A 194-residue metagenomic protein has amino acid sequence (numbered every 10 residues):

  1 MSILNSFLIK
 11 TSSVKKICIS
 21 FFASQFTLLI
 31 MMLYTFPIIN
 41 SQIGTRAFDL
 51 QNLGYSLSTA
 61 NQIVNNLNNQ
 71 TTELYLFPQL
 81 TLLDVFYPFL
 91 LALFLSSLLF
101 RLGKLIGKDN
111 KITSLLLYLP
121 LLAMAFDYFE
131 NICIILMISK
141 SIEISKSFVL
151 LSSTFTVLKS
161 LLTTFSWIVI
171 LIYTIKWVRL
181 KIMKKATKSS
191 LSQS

Functional and structural regions predicted by a protein language model:
L4-Q79: Interfacial loop at the N-terminal end of multi-pass membrane proteins
S6-I17, N69-Q79, L105-L115, I144-L158: Membrane-interfacial loop-to-transmembrane-helix junctions in polytopic alpha-helical membrane proteins
F22-L33, A92-S97, W167-T174: Hydrophobic core of alpha-helical transmembrane segments in multi-pass integral membrane proteins
F36, S96-K104, E130, I134 (+1 more regions): Membrane-water interface at transmembrane helix exits
Q79-L102, W167: Hydrophobic alpha-helical transmembrane segments
L99-S139: Hydrophobic alpha-helical transmembrane segments of integral membrane proteins
A123-I172: Alpha-helical transmembrane segments of multi-pass integral membrane proteins, characterized by long hydrophobic
S141, L171-L191: Cytosolic juxtamembrane helix at the C-terminal end of the final transmembrane segment
